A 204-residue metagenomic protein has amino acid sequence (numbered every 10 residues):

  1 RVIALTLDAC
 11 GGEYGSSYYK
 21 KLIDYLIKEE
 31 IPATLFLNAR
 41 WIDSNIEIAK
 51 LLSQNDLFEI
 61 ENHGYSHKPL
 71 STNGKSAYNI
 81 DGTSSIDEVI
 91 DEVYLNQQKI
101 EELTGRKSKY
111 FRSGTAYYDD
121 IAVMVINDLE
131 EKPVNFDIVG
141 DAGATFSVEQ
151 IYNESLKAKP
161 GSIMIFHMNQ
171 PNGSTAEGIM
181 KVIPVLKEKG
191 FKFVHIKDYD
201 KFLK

Functional and structural regions predicted by a protein language model:
R1-Y78, S84, Q97-E102, K107-S108 (+1 more regions): Active-site beta->alpha N-cap acidic-glycine motif
D43-E47, H67-I165, N169-K187, F191-K192 (+1 more regions): Catalytic domains of cell-wall/extracellular-matrix polysaccharide-remodeling enzymes, centered on de-N-acetylation
